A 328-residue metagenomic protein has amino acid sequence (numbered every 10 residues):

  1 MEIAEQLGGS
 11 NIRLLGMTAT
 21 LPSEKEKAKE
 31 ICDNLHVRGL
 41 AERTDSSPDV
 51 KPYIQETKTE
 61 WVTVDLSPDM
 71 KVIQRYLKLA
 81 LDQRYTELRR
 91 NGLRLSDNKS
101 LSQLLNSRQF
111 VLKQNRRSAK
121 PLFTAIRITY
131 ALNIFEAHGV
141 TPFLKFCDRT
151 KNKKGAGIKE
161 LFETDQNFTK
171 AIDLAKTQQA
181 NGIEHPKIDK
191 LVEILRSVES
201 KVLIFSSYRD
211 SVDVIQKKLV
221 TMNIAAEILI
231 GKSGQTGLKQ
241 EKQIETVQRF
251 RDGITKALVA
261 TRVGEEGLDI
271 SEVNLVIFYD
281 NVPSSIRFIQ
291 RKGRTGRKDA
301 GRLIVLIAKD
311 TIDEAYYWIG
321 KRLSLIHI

Functional and structural regions predicted by a protein language model:
M1-V50: Post-DEXD/H (motif II) to motif III coupling segment of the RecA-like Helicase ATP-binding lobe
I3, M17, G39-K51, D69-K217 (+1 more regions): Helicase motor interdomain insertion/brace
S10-L15, K201, I254-A257: Loop/turn-to-beta-strand initiation segments
S10-R13, H36-R38, T57-T59, I224 (+2 more regions): Short glycine-/polar-rich loops that comprise or flank the Walker A/P-loop and associated switch/sensor motifs
A225-T261: Conserved helicase ATPase core of P-loop NTP-dependent helicases/translocases
V263-Q290: Conserved RecA-like helicase motor core of SF1/SF2 enzymes
R294-G320: Conserved segment of the helicase C-terminal RecA-like domain
I326-I328: Conserved small/polar residues in nucleotide/adenosyl-binding loops
